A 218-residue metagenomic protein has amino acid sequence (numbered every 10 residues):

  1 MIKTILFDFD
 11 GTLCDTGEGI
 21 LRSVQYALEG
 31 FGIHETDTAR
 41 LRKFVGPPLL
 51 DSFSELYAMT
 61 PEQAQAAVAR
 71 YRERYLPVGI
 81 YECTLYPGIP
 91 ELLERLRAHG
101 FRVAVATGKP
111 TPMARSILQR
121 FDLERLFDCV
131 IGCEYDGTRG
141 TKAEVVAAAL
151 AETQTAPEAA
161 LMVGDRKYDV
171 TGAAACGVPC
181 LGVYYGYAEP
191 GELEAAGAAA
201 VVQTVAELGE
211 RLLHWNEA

Functional and structural regions predicted by a protein language model:
M1-K43, Y57: Active-site neighborhood of HAD-like aspartate-dependent phosphohydrolases
T4, K142-V170: Conserved Lys-Pro-Asp/Glu-containing loop-to-beta segment of HAD-superfamily phosphomonoesterases, centered on
V24, L92-L118: Substrate-recognition element of Asp-dependent hydrolases with the DxDx(T/V) motif
A27-G30, P48-P61, I117-R120, A149-A151: Helix-loop "lid/cap" segments that line or gate small-molecule binding pockets
H34, L123-D128, A156, A199-V202: Conserved H-loop
S54-E91, H99: Metal-dependent phosphoesterase signature
E124-R139: A short, structured active-site edge motif that brings together acidic residues
L161-V202: Acidic, Mg2+-coordinating phosphoryl-transfer loop and its flanking beta/alpha structural elements, shared across
